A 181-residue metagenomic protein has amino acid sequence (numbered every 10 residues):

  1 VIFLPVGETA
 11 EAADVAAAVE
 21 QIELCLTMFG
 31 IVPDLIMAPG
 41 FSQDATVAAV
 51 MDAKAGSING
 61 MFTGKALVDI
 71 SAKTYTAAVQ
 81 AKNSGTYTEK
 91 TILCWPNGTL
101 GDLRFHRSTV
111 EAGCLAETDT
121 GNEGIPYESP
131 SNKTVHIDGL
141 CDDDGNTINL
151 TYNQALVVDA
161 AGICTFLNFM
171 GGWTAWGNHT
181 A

Functional and structural regions predicted by a protein language model:
V1-E11: Extended assembly-interface regions of large multimeric machines
D14-A181: A glycine- and small-residue-enriched flexible loop/hinge signal that marks low-structured segments
